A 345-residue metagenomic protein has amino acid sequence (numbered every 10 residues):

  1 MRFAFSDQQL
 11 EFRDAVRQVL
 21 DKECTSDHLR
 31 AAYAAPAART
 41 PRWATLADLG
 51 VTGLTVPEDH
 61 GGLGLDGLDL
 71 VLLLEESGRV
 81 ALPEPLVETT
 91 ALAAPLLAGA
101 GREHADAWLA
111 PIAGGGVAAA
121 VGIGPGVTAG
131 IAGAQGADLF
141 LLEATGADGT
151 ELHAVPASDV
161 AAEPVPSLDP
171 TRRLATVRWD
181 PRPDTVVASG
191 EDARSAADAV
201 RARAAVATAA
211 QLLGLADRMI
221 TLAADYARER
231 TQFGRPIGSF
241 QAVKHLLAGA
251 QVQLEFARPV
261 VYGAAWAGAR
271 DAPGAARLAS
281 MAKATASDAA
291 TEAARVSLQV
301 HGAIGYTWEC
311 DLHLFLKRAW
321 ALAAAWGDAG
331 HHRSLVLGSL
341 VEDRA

Functional and structural regions predicted by a protein language model:
M1-A4, A93-L96, P183-V186: Charged, low-complexity surface segments at secondary-structure and domain boundaries
M1-V80, G115, A202-A345: Alpha-helical interface subdomain recognition
D66-L70, T90, A105: Amphipathic alpha-helical segments in well-structured domains
S77, L97-A100, V121, V155 (+1 more regions): Alpha-helix C-terminal capping segments
E84-P85, R102-D217, T221, D225: FAD-binding core of flavoproteins
E84-R102: N-terminal glycine-rich flavin-associated loop
